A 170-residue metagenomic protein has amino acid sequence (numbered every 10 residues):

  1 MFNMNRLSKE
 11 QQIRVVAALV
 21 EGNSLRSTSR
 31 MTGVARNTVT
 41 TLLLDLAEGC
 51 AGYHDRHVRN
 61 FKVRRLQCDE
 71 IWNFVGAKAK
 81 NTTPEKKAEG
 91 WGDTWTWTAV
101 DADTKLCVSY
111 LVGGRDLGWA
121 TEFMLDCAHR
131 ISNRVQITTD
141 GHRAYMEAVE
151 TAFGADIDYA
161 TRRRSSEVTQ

Functional and structural regions predicted by a protein language model:
M1-Q170: Residue-level recognition of single "structural anchor" positions that define or cap local secondary structure
